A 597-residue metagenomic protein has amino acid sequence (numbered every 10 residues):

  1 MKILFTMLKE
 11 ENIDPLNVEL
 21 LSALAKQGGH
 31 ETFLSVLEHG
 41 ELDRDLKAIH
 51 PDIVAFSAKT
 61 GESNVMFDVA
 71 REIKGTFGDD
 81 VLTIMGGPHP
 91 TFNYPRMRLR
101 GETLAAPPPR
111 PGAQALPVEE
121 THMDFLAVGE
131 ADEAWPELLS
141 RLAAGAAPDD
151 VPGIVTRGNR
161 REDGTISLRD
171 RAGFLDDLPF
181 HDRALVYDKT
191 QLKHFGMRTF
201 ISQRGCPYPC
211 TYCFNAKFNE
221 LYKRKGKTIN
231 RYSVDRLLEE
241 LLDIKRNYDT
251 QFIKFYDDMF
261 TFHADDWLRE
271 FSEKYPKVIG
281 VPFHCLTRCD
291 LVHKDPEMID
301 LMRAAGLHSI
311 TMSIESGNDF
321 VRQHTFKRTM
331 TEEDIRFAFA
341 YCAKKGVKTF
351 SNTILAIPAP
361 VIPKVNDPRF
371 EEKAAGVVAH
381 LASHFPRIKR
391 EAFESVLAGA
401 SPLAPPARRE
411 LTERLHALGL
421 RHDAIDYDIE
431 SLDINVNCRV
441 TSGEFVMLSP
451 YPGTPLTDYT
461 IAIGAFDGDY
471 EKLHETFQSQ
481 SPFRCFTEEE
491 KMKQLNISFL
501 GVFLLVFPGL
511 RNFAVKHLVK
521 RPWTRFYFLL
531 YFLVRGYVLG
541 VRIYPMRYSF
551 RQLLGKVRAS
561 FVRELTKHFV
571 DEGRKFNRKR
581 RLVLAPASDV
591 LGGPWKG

Functional and structural regions predicted by a protein language model:
K2, E10, N17, L21-L24 (+3 more regions): Glycine-rich beta-alpha loop elements in corrinoid/cobalamin-binding modules across cobalamin-dependent enzymes
K2-T6, K26, L42-D52, F56 (+5 more regions): Radical SAM enzyme core and accessory elements
I3, T83, V151-P152, I253 (+4 more regions): Hydrophobic/aromatic residues located in beta-strands of well-ordered beta-sheets within soluble catalytic
A25, V69-F77, L142, F271 (+3 more regions): Hydrophobic positions in alpha-helices of CheY-like receiver
H50-V54, T250, V440: Proline-aspartate-enriched helix->loop->beta-strand connector
R96-G101, P360-H380, D423-V436: Catalytic cores of alpha/beta
P108-E120, A407-N435: Intrinsically disordered, low-complexity acidic Ser/Thr-rich regulatory segments
D176, F180-T349, I357-A359, P363-S383 (+3 more regions): Radical SAM [4Fe-4S] cluster-binding motif and immediate context
